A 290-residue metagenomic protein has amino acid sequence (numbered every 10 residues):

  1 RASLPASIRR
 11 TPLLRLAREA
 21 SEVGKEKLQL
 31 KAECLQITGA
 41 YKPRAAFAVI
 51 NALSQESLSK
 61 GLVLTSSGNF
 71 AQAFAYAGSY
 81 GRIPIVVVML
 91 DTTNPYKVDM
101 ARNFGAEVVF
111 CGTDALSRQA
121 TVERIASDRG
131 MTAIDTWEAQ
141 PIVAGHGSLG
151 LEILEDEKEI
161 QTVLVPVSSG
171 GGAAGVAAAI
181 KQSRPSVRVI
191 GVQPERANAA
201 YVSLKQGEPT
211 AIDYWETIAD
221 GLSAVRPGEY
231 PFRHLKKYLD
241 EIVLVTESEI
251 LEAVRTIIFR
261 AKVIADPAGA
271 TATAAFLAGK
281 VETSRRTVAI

Functional and structural regions predicted by a protein language model:
R1-I290: PLP-dependent amino-acid enzyme catalytic core
